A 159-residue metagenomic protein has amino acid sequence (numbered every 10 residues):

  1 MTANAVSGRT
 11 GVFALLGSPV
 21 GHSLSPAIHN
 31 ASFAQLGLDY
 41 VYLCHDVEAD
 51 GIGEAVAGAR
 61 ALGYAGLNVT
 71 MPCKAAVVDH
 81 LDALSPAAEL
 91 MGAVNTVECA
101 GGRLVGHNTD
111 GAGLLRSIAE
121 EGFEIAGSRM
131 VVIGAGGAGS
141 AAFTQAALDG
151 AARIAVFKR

Functional and structural regions predicted by a protein language model:
T2-F123: Phosphate/diphosphate ligand-binding glycine-rich loop within oxidoreductases
T10, A126-R129, A151: Phosphate-coordination loops involved in phosphoryl transfer and adenosine-cofactor binding
A14, V131-I133: Conserved beta-strand elements of the Class I
S18, G134-G136: Glycine-rich Rossmann-fold phosphate-binding loop(s) that bind the pyrophosphate of adenine dinucleotide cofactors
C44, V132, V156: Conserved SAM-binding loop
G139-S140: N-terminal Rossmann-fold NAD(P) dinucleotide-binding loop
F143, A147-L148: Gly/Ala-rich phosphate-binding loop of Rossmann-like dinucleotide-binding domains, activating on the conserved
D149-R159: NAD(P)-binding Rossmann-fold cofactor-contacting core
